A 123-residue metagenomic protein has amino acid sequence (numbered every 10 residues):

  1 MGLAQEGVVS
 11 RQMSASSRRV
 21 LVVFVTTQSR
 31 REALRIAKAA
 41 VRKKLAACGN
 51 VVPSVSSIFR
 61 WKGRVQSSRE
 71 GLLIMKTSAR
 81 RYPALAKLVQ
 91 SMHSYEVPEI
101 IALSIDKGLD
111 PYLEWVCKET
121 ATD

Functional and structural regions predicted by a protein language model:
G2-D123: Positively charged, small/polar-rich N-terminal and surface patches that mediate targeting and assembly and bind
